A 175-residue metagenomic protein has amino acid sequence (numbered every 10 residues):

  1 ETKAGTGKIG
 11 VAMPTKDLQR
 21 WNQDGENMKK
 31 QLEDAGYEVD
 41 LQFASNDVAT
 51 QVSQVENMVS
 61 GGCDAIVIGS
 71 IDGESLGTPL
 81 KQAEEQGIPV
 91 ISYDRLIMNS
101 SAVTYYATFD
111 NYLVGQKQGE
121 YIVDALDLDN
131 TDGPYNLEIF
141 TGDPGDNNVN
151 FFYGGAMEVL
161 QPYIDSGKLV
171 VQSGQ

Functional and structural regions predicted by a protein language model:
E1-Q175: A residue-level marker of the well-folded mature domains of exported/periplasmic proteins
